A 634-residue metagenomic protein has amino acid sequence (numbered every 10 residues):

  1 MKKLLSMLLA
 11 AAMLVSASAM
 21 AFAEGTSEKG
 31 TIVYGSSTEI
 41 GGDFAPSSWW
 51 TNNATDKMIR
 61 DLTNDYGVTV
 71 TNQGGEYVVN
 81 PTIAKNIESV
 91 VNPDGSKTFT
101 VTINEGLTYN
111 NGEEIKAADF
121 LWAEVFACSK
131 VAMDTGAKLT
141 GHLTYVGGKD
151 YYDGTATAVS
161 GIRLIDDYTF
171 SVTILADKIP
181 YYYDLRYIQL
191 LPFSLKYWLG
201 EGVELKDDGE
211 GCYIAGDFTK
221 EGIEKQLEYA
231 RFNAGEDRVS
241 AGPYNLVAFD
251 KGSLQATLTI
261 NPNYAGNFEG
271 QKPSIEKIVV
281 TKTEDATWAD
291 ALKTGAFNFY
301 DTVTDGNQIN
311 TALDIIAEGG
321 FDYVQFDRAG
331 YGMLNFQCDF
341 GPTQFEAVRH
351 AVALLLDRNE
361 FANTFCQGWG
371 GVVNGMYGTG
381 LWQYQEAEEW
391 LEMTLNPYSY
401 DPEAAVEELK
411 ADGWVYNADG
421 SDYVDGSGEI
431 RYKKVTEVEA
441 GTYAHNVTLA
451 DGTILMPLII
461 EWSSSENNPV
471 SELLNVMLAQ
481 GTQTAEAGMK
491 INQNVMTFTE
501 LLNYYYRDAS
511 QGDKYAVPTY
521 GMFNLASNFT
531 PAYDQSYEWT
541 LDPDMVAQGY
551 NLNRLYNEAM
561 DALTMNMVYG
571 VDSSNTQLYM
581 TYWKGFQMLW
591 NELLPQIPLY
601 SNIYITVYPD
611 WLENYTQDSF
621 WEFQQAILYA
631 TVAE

Functional and structural regions predicted by a protein language model:
Y34, G112, L292, Q483-M545: Periplasmic binding protein-like
G35-N92: N-terminal lobe/hinge region of extracytoplasmic solute-binding protein
N72-Q73, K178, R186-P273, K277 (+3 more regions): Gly/Pro-rich hinge or "lid" segments in bacterial periplasmic/extracellular proteins
K85-G141, I165, S171, A291 (+2 more regions): Aromatic- and charge-enriched surface segment that lines or borders ligand/interaction sites
M133, V247-N263, V279-F340, A351 (+3 more regions): Extracellular/periplasmic solute-recognition and catalytic clefts
T259, F345-A479: Append "and occasionally in soluble cytosolic enzymes with long acidic Gly/Pro-rich linkers
Y398, E407, I491-Y506, Y533-P609 (+1 more regions): Extracytoplasmic/peripheral linker and loop segments enriched in polar/acidic and small residues with frequent Thr/Pro
T606-E634: Long beta-strand-rich cores associated with HINT superfamily self-processing modules
